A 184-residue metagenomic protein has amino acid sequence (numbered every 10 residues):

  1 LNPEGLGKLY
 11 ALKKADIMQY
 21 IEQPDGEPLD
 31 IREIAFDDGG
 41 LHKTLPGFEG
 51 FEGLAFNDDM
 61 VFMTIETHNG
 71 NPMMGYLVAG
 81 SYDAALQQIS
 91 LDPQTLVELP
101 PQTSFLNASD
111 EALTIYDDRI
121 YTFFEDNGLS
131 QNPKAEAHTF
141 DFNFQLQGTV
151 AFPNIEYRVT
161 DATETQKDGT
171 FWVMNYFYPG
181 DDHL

Functional and structural regions predicted by a protein language model:
L1-L184: Sequence/structural signature of beta-propeller domains
